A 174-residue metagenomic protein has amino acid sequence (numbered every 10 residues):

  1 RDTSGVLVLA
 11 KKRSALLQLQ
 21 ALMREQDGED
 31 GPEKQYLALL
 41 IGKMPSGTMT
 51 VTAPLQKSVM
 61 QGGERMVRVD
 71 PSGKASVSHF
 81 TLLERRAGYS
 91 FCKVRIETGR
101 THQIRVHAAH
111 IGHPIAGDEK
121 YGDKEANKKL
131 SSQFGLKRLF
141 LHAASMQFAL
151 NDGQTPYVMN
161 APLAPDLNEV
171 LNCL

Functional and structural regions predicted by a protein language model:
R1-L174: RNA pseudouridine synthases
